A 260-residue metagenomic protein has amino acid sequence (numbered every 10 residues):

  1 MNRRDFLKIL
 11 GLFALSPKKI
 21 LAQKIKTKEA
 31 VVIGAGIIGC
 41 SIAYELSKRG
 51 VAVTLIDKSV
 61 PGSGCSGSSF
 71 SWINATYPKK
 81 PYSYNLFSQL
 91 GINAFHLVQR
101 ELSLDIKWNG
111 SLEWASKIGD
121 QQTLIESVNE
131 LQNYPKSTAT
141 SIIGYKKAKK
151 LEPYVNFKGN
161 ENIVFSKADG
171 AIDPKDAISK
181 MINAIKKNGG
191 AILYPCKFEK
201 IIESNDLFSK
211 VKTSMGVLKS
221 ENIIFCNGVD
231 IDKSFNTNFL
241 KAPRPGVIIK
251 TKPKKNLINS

Functional and structural regions predicted by a protein language model:
M1-F13: N-terminal secretory signal peptides and thylakoid transit peptides that target proteins across membranes
L10, Y77, N227-G228: Glycine-rich, N-terminal phosphate-binding loop of Rossmann-like dinucleotide-binding domains
L15-T27: A short, basic/flexible loop-to-alpha-helix module at the beginning of a structural domain
A30-T54: N-terminal Rossmann-like FAD-binding beta1-loop-alpha1 element of flavoenzymes
S41, L90, I201-S260: Flavin-dependent oxidoreductases
K48-S66: Glycine-rich FAD pyrophosphate-binding loop
F70-L151: Dinucleotide-binding Rossmann-like beta1-alpha1 core, especially the glycine-rich loop that anchors the ADP
S166-F208, S214: Helical element adjacent to the flavin cofactor pocket in flavoenzyme catalytic cores
